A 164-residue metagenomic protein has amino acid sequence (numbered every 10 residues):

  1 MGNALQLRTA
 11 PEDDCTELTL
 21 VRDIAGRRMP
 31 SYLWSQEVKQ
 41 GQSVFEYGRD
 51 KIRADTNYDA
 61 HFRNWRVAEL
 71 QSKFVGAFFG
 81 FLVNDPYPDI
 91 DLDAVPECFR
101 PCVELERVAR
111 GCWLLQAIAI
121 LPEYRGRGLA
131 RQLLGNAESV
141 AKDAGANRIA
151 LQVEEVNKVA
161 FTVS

Functional and structural regions predicted by a protein language model:
Q6-V21, G26-L33: A short beta-loop-alpha structural element at the N-terminal edge of CoA-dependent acyl/N-acetyltransferase catalytic
R27-R53, N64, P88-I90, F99: Conserved GNAT-fold acetyl-CoA-binding loop/helix
I52-V67, N84-P88, L114: A short helix-loop-beta-strand connector motif used in the catalytic cores of GNAT acetyltransferases and, in some
V67, K73-L82, L114, A119: Conserved beta-strand in the GNAT
L82-A117: Conserved acyl-donor/pantetheine-binding loop and adjacent beta-alpha core of acyl/acetyltransferases and related
G111-W113, R125, L134, A141-Q152: Conserved GNAT acetyl-CoA-binding A-motif
Q116-R125, L151-F161: Conserved beta-strand-loop-alpha-helix junction that forms the acyl-donor binding cleft
R127, R131-G135, D143, E155-S164: Conserved active-site alpha-helix within GNAT-family acetyltransferase domains
